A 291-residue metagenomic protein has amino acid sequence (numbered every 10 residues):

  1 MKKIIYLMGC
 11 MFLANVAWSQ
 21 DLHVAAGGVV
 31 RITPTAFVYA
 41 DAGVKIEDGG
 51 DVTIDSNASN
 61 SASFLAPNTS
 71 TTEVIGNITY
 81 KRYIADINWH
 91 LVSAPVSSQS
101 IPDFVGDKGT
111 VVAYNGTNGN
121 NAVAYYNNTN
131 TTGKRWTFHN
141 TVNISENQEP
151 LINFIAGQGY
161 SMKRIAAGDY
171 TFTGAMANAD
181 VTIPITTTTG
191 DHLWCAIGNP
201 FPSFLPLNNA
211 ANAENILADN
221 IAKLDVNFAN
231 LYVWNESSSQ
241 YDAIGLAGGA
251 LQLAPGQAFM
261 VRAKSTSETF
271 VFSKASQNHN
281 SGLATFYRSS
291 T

Functional and structural regions predicted by a protein language model:
M1, S19-Q20: Absolute protein N-terminus
K2-L7: Sec-dependent signal peptide recognition, specifically the positively charged N-region followed immediately by
M8-G9, T186: A ubiquitous, low-specificity "background" feature that marks scattered single residues across proteins without
F12-S19: Sec/Tat signal peptide C-region and signal peptidase I cleavage site
Q20-S289: N-terminal exported-region signature
